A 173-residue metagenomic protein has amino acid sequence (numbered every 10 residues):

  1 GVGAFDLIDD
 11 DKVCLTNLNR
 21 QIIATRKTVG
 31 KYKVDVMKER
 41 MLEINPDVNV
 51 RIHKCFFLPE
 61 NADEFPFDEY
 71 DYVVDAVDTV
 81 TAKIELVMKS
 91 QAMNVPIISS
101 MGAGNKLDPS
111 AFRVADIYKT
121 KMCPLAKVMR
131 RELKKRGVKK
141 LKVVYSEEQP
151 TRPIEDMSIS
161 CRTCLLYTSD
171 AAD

Functional and structural regions predicted by a protein language model:
V2-A4: Conserved S-adenosyl-L-methionine
D9-I44: Glycine-rich phosphate-binding loop and adjoining beta1-alpha1-beta2 segment of Rossmann-like nucleotide-binding folds
V50-I52: Hydrophobic/aromatic anchor residues within beta-strands of the central parallel beta-sheet of Rossmann-like
K54-N61: Conserved SAM/SAH-binding loop
N61-D68: Short amphipathic alpha-helix with an adjacent loop that forms part of the alpha/beta core around
Y72-V77, E85-A115: ADP-ribose/adenylate-binding Rossmann-like module
R130-C161: A charged, well-structured terminal subsegment
Y167-D173: Conserved small/polar residues in nucleotide/adenosyl-binding loops
